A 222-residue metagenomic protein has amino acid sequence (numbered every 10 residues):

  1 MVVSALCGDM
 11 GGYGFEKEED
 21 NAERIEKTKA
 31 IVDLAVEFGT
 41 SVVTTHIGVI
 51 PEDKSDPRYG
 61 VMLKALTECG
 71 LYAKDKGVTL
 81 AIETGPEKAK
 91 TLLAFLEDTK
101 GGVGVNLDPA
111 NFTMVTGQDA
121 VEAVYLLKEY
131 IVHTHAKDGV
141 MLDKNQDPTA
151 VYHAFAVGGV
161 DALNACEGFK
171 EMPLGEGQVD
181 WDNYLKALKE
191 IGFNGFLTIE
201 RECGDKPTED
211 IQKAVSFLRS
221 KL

Functional and structural regions predicted by a protein language model:
M1, V78, F193: Short phosphate-binding/catalytic loops that engage adenosine nucleotides
M1-V36, T67, K74, E129 (+5 more regions): N-terminal pre-domain/capping segments
S4-D9, V43-H46, A81-G85, N106-D108 (+2 more regions): A cross-family glycoside hydrolase active-site/sugar-binding cleft signature
L6-C7, T45, L63, G159-V160 (+1 more regions): Short, flexible segments with low predicted structural confidence
M10-Y13, I50-E52, D138-D143: Conserved radical SAM core fold
Y13-G104, M114-T116: Active-site acidic/histidine proton-transfer and metal-coordination neighborhood in alpha/beta enzyme cores
G39, T67, A89-V103, L107-L222: Histidine-acidic metal/acid-base catalytic patches
